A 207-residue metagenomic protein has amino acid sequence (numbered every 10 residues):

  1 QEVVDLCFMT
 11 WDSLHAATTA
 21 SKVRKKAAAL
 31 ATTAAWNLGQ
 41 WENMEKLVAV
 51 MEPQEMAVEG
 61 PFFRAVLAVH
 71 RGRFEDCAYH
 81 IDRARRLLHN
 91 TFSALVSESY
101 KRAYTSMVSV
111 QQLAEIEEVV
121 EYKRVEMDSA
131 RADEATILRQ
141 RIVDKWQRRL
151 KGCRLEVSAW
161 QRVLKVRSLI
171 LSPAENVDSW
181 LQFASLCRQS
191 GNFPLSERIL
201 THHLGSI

Functional and structural regions predicted by a protein language model:
Q1-I207: Extended alpha-helical assembly domains of large eukaryotic scaffold proteins
